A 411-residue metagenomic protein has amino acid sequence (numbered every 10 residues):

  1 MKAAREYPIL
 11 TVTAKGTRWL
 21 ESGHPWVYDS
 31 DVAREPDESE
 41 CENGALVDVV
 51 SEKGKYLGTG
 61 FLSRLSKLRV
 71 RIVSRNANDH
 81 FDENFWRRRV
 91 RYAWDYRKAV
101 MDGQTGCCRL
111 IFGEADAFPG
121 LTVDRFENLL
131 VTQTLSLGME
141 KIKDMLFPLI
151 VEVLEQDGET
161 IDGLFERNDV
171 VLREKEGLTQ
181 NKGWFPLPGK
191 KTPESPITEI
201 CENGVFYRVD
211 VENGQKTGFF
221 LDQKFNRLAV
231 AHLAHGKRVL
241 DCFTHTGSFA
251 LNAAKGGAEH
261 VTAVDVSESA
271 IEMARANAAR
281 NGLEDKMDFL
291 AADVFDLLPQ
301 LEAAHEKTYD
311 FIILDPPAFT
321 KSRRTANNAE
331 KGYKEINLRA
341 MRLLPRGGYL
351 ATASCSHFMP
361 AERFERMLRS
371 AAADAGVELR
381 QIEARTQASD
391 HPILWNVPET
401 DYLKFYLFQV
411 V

Functional and structural regions predicted by a protein language model:
M1-E127: Non-catalytic accessory regions of SAM-dependent methyltransferases
I111-D124, K143-F219: Non-catalytic substrate-recognition/targeting regions of SAM-dependent transferases
G236-H245: Conserved class I S-adenosyl-L-methionine
T246-E259: Conserved SAM-binding loop of SAM-dependent methyltransferases across substrates and taxa, primarily the Class I
H260-D265: Conserved SAM-binding motif I beta-strand of class I
S269-I313: S-adenosyl-L-methionine
T308, E335, Y349-V411: C-terminal catalytic and target-recognition region of SAM-dependent MTase-like enzymes, primarily methyltransferases
Y309-R339: Mobile active-site "lid"/loop adjacent to the S-adenosyl-L-methionine
